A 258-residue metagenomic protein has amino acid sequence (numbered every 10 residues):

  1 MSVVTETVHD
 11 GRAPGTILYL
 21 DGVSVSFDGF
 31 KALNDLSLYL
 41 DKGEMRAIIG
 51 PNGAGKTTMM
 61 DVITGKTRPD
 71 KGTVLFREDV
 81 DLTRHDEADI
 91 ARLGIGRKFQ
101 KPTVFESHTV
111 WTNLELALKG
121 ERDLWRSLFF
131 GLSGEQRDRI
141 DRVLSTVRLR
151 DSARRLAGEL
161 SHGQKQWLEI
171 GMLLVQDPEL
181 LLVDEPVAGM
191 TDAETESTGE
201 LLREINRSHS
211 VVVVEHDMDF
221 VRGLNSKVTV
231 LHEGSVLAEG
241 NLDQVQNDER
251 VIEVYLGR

Functional and structural regions predicted by a protein language model:
S2-R258: Glycine-rich phosphate-binding loops of nucleotide-dependent enzymes
